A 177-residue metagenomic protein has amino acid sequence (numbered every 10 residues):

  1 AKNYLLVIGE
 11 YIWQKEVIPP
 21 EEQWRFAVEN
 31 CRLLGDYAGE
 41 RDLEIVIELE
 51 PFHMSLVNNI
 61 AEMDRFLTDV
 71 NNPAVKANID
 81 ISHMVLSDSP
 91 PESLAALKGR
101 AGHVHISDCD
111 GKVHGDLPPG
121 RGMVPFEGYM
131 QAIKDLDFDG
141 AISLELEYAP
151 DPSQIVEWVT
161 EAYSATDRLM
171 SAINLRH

Functional and structural regions predicted by a protein language model:
A1-G9, D42-E48, A141-L144: Short beta-strand segments at enzyme active-site cores
A1-N3, R25-R41: An active-site-proximal structural segment forming one wall of the substrate-binding cleft that immediately precedes
K2, R32, V57-K76, S82-H177: Histidine-acidic metal/acid-base catalytic patches
L6-K15, M54, N59: Active-site-proximal loop/short-helix segments that contain or immediately flank catalytic acid/base residue(s)
G9-Q23, D151-W158: Surface-exposed, active-site-proximal loop segments in enzymatic domains
K15, E22, P51-M54, I81-S82 (+1 more regions): Conserved short-loop catalytic and cofactor-binding motifs
A38-V70: Basic- and aromatic-lined ligand-binding clefts that recognize polyanionic substrates
I47-E48, N78-D80: Short catalytic-loop micro-motif centered on adjacent basic/acidic residues
